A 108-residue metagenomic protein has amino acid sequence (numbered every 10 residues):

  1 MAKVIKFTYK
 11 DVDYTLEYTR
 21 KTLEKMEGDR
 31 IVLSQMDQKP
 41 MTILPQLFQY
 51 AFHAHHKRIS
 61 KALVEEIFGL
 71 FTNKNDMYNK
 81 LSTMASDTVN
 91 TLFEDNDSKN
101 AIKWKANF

Functional and structural regions predicted by a protein language model:
M1-T8, K21-E24, G28-Q38, R58-F108: Charged interaction scaffolds used for protein-protein
Y14-L16: Short, isolated positions in well-ordered beta-strands
I43-H53, T83-D87: Short, hydrophobic/amphipathic alpha-helical patches that form generic packing surfaces within helical domains
